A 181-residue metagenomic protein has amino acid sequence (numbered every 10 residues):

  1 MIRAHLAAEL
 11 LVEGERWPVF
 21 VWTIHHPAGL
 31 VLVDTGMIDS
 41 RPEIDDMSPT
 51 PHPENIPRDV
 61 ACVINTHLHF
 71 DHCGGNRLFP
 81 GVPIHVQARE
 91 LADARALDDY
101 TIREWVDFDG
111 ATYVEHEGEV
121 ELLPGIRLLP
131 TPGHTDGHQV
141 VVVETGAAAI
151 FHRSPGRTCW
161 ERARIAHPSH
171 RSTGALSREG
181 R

Functional and structural regions predicted by a protein language model:
M1-P49: Zn-dependent metallo-beta-lactamase
E9-L10, G29, M37-S40, F70-D71 (+2 more regions): Short, solvent-exposed loop/turn segments at secondary-structure junctions
W17-F20, P80, G137: Residues that flank catalytic or metal-binding motifs in active/ligand-binding sites
P27-G29, R89, E144-A148: Short loop segments at secondary-structure junctions
V31-V33, I64, A149-H152: Residue-level marker for buried hydrophobic side chains located in beta-strands that build the well-ordered beta-sheet
M37-I44, E119-V120, R127-P132, D136-R181: Metallo-beta-lactamase
P51-A61, L78, P83-P130, T135 (+1 more regions): Metallo-beta-lactamase
V60-D71: Metallo-beta-lactamase
